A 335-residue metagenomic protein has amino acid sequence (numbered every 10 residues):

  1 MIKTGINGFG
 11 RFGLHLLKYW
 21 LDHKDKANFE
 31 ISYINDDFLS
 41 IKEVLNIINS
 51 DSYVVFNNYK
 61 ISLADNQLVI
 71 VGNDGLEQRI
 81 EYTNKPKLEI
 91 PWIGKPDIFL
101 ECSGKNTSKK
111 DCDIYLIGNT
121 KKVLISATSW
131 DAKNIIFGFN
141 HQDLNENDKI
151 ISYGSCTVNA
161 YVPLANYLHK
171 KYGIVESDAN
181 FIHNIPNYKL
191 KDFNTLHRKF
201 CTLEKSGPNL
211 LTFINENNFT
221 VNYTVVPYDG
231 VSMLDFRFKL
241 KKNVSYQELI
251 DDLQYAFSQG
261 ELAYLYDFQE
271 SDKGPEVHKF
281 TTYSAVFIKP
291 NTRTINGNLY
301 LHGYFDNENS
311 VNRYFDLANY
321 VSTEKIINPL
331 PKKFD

Functional and structural regions predicted by a protein language model:
M1-K189, F305, T323-F334: N-terminal Rossmann-like NAD(P) cofactor-binding subdomain of oxidoreductases, focused on the glycine-rich
I6, G10, L14, K105-N106 (+5 more regions): Electropositive phosphate-/nucleotide-binding environments in soluble metabolic enzymes
K18, H23-P91, G173-E176, F181-H302: C-terminal substrate-binding/catalytic lobe of Rossmann-fold NAD(P)-dependent oxidoreductases
D97, D251-Q254, Y320: Short intrinsically disordered coil segments
T282-D335: NAD(P)-dependent Rossmann-like dehydrogenase/reductase catalytic/cofactor-binding core
